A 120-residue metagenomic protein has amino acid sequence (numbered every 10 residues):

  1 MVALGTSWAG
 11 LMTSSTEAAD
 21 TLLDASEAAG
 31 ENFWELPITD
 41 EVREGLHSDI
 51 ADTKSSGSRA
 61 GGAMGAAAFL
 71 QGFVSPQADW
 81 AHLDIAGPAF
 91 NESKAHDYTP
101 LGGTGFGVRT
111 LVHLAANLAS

Functional and structural regions predicted by a protein language model:
M1-S120: A generic structural signal for tightly packed, nonpolar segments enriched in small/aliphatic residues
